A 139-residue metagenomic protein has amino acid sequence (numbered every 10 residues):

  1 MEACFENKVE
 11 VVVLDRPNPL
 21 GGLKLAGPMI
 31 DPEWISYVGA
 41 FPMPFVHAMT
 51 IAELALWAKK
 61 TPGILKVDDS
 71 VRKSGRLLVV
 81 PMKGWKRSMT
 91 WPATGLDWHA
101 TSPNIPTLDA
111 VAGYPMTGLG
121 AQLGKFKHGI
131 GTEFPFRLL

Functional and structural regions predicted by a protein language model:
M1-E2: Short Gly/Thr/Asp-enriched flexible loops that form oxyanion-binding sites at enzyme active sites
E6-E10: A short helix->loop->beta-strand "cap" motif at the edges of active sites that frequently abuts
V11-V13, V79, R137-L138: Structural recognition of the beta-strand scaffold that forms the well-ordered cores of secreted hydrolase catalytic
V12-W34: Glycine-rich, charge-decorated loop segments at or immediately adjacent to ligand/cofactor-binding or catalytic sites
A26, P92-G95, L123: Surface-exposed beta-strand edges and their flanking turn/coil or helix-capping segments
G27, A48, G129-G131: Glycine-centered flexibility sites
W34-M116: Conserved anion/nucleotide-ligand pocket segment
D109-L139: Internal helical hairpin/lid segments
